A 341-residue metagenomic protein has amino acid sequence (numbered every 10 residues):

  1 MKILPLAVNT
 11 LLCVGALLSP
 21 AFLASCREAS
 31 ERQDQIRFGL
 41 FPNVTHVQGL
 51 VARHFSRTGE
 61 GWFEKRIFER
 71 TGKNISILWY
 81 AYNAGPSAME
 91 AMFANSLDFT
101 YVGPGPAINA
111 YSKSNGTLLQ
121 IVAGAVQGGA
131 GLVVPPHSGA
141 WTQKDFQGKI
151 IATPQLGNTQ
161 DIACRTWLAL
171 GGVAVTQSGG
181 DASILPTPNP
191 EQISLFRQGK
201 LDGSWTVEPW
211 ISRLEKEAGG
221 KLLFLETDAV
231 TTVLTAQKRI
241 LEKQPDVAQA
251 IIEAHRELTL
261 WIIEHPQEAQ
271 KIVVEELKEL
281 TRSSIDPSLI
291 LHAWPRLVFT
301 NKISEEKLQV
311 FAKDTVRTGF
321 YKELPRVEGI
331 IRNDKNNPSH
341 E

Functional and structural regions predicted by a protein language model:
M1-Q35, E341: Short, low-complexity disordered leader/linker segments with a strong preference for bacterial N-terminal type II
E31-P186, D202-E208, L222, D228: Short, glycine-/small- and polar/acidic-enriched structural segments that line small-molecule recognition paths
V44-V47, G124-V134, L214-Q244, A248 (+3 more regions): Periplasmic-binding protein-like
H46-L50, M89, F93, P104-A107 (+12 more regions): Extracytoplasmic/secreted envelope proteins and their assembly/folding machinery, especially bacterial periplasmic
K73-S76, V175-D181, K278-L291, K322-G329: Short, surface-exposed acidic
A94, S112, L170-G172, Q198 (+3 more regions): Residues at alpha-helix termini
S178-D181, L185, N189-K278: Pocket-lining segment of extracytoplasmic ligand-binding domains
Q244-K322: Secondary-structure end/capping motifs
